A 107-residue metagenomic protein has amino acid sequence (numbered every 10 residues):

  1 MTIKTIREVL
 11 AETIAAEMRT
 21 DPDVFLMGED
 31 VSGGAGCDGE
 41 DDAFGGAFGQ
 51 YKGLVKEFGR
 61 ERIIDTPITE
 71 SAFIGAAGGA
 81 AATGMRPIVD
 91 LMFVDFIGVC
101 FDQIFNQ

Functional and structural regions predicted by a protein language model:
M1-Q107: Thiamine diphosphate
